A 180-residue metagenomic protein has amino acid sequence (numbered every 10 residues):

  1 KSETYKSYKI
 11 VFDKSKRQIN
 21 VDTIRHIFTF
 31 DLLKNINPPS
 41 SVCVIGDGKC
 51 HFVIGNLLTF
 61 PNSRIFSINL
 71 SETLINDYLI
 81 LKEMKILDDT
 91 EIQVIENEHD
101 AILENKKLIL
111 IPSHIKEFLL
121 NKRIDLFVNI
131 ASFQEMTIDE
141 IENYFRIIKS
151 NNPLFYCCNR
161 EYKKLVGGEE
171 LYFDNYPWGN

Functional and structural regions predicted by a protein language model:
K1-N37: Conserved Class I S-adenosyl-L-methionine-dependent methyltransferase catalytic core
P39-G48: Conserved class I S-adenosyl-L-methionine
K49-P61: Conserved SAM-binding loop of SAM-dependent methyltransferases across substrates and taxa, primarily the Class I
R64-L70: Conserved SAM-binding motif I beta-strand of class I
I80-L120: S-adenosyl-L-methionine
V128: A conserved beta-strand element that flanks and buttresses the S-adenosyl-L-methionine
E135-I148: A short, conserved alpha-helix within the catalytic core of class I
N151-K163: Conserved beta-strand signature within the Rossmann-like core of class I S-adenosyl-L-methionine
